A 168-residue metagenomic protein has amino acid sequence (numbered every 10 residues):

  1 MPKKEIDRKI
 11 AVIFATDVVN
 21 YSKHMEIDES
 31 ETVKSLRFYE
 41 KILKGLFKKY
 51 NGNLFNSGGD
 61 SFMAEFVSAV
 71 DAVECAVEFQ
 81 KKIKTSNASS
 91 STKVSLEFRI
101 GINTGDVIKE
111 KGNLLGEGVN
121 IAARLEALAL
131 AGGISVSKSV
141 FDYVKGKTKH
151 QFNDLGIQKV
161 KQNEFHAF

Functional and structural regions predicted by a protein language model:
P2-C75, K82: Catalytic NTP-binding/metal-coordinating core of nucleotidyl cyclase/transferase enzymes
K4, K41, M63-H166: Catalytic beta-strand-to-alpha-helix segment of the class III nucleotidyl cyclase homology domain
